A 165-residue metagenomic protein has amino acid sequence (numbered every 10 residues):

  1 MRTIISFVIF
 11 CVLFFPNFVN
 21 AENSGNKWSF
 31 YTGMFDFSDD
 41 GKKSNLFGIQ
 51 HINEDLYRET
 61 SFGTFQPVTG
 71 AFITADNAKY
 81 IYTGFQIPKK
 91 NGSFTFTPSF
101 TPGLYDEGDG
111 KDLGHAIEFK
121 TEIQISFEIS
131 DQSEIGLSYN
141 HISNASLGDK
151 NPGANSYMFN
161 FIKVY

Functional and structural regions predicted by a protein language model:
M1-G25: Cleavable N-terminal export/targeting peptides
F18-G25, D40, D55-F65, K90-F96 (+1 more regions): Short loop/turn motifs that connect adjacent beta-strands in outer-membrane beta-barrel proteins
K27-D36, F62-T74, T97-D106, S138-S143: Transmembrane beta-strand segments that form the barrel wall of outer-membrane beta-barrel proteins
F35-N45, A71-Y82, D109-A116, S146-A154: Solvent-exposed loop/turn segments connecting transmembrane beta-strands in outer-membrane beta-barrel proteins
K43-I49, F127, P152-Y165: Outer-membrane beta-barrel "beta-signal"
I49, F85, F96, I123-I125 (+2 more regions): Membrane-embedded beta-strands that build the outer-membrane beta-barrel scaffold
H51-D55, I87-K89, F127, H141 (+1 more regions): Residue-level signature of outer-membrane beta-barrel architecture
F94-T121: Mid-chain, well-packed structural core segment of small domains
